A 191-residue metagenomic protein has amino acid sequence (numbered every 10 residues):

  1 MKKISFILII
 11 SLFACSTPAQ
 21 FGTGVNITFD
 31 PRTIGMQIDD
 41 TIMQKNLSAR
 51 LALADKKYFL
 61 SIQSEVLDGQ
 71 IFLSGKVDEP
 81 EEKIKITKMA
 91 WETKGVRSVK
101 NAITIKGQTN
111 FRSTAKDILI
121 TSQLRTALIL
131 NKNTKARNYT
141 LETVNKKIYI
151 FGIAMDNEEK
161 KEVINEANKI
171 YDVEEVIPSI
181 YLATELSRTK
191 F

Functional and structural regions predicted by a protein language model:
I4-F6, L12-F191: N-terminal targeting leaders
